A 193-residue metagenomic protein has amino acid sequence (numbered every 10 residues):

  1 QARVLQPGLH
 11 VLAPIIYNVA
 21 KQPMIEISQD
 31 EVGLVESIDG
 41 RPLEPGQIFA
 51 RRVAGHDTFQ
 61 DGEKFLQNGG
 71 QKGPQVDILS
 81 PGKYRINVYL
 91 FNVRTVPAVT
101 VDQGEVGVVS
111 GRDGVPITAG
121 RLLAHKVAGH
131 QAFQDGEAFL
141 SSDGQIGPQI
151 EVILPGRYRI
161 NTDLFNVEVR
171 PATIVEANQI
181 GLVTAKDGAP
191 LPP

Functional and structural regions predicted by a protein language model:
Q1-P193: Interfacial loop/beta elements and low-complexity acidic/Ser/Thr-rich segments of macromolecular assembly/processing
